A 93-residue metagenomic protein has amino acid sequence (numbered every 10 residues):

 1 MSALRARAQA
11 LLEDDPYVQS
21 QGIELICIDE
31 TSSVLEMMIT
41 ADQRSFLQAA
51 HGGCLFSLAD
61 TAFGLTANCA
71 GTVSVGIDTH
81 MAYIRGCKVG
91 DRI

Functional and structural regions predicted by a protein language model:
M1-R92: Terminal targeting signals and extreme-terminal segments of soluble enzymes
